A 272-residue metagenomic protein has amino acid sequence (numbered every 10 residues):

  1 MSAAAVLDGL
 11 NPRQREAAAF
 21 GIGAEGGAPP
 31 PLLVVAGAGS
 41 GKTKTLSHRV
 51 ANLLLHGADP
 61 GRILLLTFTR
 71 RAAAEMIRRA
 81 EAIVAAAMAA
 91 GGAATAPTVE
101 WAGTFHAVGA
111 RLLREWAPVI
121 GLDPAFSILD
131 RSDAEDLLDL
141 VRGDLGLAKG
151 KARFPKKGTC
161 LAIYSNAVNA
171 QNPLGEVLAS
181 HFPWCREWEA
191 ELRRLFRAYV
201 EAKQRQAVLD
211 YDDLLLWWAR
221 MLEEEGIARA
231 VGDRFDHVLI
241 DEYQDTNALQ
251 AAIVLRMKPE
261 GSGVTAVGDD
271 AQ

Functional and structural regions predicted by a protein language model:
A3, D8-V35, T45, L64-L65 (+4 more regions): Conserved helicase NTPase motor core
A19, A107-A110, R114, A162-N166 (+3 more regions): Generic alpha-helical structural context detector
S40-G41: ATP-binding Walker
K44-D59, R79-A82, L255-E260: Walker A/P-loop NTP-binding motif
H48, H106, H237: Histidine-centered active-site/metal-ligand motif
P60-A162: Conserved P-loop NTPase-based nucleic-acid remodeling module centered on helicase motor cores
R131-K203: Coupling/switch/interface segments within P-loop NTPase motor domains and analogous charged loops in nucleic-acid
